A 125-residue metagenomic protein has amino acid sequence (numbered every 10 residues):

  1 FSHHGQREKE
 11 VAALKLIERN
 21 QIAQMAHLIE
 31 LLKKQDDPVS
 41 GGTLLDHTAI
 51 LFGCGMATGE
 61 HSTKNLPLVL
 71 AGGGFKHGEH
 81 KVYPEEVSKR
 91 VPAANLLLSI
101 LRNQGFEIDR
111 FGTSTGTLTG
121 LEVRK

Functional and structural regions predicted by a protein language model:
F1-K125: Ligand-binding pockets and gating/stacking loops
